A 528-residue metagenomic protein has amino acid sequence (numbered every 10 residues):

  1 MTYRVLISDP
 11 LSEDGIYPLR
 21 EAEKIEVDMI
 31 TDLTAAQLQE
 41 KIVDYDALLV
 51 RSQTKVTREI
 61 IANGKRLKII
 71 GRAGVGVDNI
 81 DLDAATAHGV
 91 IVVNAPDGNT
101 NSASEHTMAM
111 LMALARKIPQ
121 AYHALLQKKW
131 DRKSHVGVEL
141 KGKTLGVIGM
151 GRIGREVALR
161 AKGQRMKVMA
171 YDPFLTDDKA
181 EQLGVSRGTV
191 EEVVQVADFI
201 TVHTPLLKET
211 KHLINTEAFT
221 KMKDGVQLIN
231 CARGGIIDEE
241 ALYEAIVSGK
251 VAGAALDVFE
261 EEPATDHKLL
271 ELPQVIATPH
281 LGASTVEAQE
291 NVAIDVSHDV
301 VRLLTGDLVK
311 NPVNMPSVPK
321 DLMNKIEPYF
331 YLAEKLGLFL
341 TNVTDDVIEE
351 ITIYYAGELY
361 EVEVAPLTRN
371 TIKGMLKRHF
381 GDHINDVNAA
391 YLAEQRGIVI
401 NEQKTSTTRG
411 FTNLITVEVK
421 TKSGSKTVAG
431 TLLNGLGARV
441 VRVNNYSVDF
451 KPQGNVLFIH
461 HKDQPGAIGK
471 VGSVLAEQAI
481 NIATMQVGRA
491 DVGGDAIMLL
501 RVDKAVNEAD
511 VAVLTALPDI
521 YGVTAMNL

Functional and structural regions predicted by a protein language model:
M1-V93, N215-E217: An N-terminal-biased, well-structured beta-alpha scaffold segment characteristic of Rossmann-like dinucleotide-binding
I30-T31, R51, A73-G74, V90-N101 (+4 more regions): Short beta->alpha connector loops at strand-helix junctions that form conserved, small/polar/Pro-enriched
V43, V56-I61, P173-K268: Rossmann-like adenosine-cofactor binding region
H88, P96-T144, E156-R160, N311: Phosphate-binding beta-alpha-beta segment of Rossmann-like dinucleotide-binding domains, i.e., the NAD(P)
H88, V92-V93, T216, G225-V343 (+1 more regions): Rossmann-like dinucleotide-binding domain for NAD(H)/NADP(H)
S104-H123, K143, K162-M166, I294-D307 (+1 more regions): Oxidoreductase and adenylate-handling cofactor-binding alpha/beta cores
M150-G151: Glycine-rich Rossmann-fold phosphate-binding loop(s) that bind the pyrophosphate of adenine dinucleotide cofactors
S317-E358, V364-L528: A conserved regulatory-domain signal marking ACT and ACT-like small-molecule sensing domains and adjacent regulatory
